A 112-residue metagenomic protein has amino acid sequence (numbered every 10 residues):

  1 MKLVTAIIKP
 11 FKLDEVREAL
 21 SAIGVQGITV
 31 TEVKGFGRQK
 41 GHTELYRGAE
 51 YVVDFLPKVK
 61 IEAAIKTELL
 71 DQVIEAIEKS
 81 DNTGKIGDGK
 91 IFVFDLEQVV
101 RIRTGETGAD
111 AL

Functional and structural regions predicted by a protein language model:
M1-L112: Positively charged, small/polar-rich N-terminal and surface patches that mediate targeting and assembly and bind
